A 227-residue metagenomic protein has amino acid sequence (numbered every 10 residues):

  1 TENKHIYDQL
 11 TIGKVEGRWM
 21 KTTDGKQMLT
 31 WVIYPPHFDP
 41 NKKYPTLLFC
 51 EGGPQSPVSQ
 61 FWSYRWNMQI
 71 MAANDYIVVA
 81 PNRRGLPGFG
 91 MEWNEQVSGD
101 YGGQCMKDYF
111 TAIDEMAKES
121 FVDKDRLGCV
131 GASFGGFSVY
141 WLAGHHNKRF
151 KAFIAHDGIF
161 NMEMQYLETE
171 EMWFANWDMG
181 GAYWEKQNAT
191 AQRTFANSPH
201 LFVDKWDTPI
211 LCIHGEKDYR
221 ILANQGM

Functional and structural regions predicted by a protein language model:
T1-K42, S59, W66-A73, E115 (+1 more regions): Non-catalytic accessory segments flanking enzyme active sites
L29-W31, L47, I77, L211: Residues embedded in well-ordered beta-strands
I33, F49-C50, V130, I213: Short hydrophobic segments within beta-strands
K43-Y44, E51-Q69, Y76, R83 (+1 more regions): The serine-hydrolase catalytic nucleophile loop
Y44-P45, F150: Local beta-strand N-terminus motif with an aromatic residue
F49-G52, G135: Glycine-rich, acidic and aromatic/proline-enriched surface loops and short helix-turn segments that act as binding
N67, A72-A73, A80-M227: Active-site-proximal cap/loop segments of hydrolase catalytic domains
